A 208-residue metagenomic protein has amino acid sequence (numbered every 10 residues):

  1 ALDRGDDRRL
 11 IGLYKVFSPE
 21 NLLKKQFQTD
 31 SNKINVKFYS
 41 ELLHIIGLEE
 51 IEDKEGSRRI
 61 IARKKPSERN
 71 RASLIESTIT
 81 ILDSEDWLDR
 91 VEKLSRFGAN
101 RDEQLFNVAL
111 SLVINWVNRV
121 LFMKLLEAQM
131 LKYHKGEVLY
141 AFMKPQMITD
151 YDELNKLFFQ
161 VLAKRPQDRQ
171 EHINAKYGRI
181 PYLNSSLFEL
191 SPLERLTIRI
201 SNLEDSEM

Functional and structural regions predicted by a protein language model:
A1-M208: Charged, often flexible domain-edge or linker segments that flank or initiate folded functional domains
